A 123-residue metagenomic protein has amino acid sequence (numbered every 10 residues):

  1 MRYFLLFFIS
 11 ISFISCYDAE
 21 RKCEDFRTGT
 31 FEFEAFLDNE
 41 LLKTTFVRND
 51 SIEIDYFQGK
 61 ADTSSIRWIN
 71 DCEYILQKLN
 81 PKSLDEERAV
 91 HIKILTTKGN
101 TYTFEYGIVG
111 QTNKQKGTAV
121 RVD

Functional and structural regions predicted by a protein language model:
M1-F4: Positively charged n-region of N-terminal signal peptides that target proteins for export
S12-S15: C-terminal motif of bacterial Sec signal peptides marking the signal peptidase cleavage site
Y17-A19: Bacterial signal peptide processing site
C23-N39: Tryptophan-anchored aromatic micro-motifs
L41-I69: N-terminal glycine/threonine-rich, aromatic-flanked beta-hairpin/loop signature
S65-E73, I94-T101, R121-D123: A short, structured loop/turn motif at beta-sheet edges
L76-G99: An anionic, turn-rich surface loop/hairpin at beta-sheet edges that serves as a generic interaction/coordination patch
T103-Q115: Short, exposed beta-strand-loop hairpins at the edges of beta-sheets in extracellular/periplasmic proteins
